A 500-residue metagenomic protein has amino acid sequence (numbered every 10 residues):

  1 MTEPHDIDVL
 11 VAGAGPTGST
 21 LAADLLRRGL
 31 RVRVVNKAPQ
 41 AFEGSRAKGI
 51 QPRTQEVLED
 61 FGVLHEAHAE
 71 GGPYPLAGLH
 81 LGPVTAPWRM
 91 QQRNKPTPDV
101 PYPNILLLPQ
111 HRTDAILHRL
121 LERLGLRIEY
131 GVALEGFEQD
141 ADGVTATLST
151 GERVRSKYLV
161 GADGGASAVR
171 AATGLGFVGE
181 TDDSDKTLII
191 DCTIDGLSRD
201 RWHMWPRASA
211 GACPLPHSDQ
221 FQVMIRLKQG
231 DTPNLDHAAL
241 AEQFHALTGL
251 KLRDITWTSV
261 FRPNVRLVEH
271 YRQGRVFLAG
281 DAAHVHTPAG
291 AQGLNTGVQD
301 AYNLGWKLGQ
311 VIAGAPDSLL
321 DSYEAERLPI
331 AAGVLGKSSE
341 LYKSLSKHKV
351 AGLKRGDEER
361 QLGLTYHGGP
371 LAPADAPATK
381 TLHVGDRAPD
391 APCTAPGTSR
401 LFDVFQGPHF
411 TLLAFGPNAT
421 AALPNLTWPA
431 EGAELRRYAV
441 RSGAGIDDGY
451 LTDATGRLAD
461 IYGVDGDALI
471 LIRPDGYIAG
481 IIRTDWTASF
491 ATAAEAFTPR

Functional and structural regions predicted by a protein language model:
T2-D8, A12, R27-R28, K37 (+5 more regions): Helical substrate-recognition/capping region of FAD-dependent monooxygenase/halogenase enzymes
H5-I7, S149-Y158: Core beta-strand elements of the Rossmann-like FAD/NAD(P) dinucleotide-binding domain in flavoenzyme oxidoreductases
G18-S19: N-terminal Rossmann-fold NAD(P) dinucleotide-binding loop
L26-A47: Glycine-rich FAD pyrophosphate-binding loop
E43-L120, L215: Active-site-adjacent segment of FAD-dependent monooxygenases/related oxidoreductases
R119, Y158, A162-P263: Conserved FAD-binding catalytic core of PHBH/FMO-like flavoproteins
Y130-V144: A conserved short coil-to-beta-strand element within the FAD-binding core of flavoproteins
N234-T296, I330, V334-K337: FAD/FMN-dependent oxidoreductases across multiple families
